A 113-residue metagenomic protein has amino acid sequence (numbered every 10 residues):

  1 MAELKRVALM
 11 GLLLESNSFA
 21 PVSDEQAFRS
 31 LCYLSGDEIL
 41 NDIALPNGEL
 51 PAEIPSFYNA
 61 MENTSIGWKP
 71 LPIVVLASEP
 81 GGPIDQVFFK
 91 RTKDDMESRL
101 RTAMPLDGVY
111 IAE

Functional and structural regions predicted by a protein language model:
M1-L4, N63-W68, L100-D107: Glycine-rich phosphate/diphosphate-binding loops that line cofactor/substrate pockets in enzymes
A2-T64: N-terminal amphipathic/basic leader segments beginning at the initiator methionine
A8-E15, R29, P80-E113: Active-site histidine-anchored catalytic micro-motif
A20-P21, V74, E113: Proline/serine/threonine/glycine-rich intrinsically disordered regulatory regions in eukaryotic signaling
I66-S78: Short beta-strand elements in bilobed, periplasmic/extracellular small-molecule ligand-binding domains
